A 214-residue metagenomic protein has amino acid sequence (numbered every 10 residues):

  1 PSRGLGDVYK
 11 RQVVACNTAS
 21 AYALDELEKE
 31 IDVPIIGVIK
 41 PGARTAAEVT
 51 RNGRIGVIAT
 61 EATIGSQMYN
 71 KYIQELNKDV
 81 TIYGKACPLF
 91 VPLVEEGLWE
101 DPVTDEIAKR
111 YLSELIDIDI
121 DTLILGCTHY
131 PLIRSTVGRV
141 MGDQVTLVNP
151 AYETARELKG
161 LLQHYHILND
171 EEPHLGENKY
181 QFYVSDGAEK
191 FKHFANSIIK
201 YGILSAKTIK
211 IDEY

Functional and structural regions predicted by a protein language model:
P1-Y9: Single conserved hydrophobic/aromatic residue that forms the stacking wall/gate of nucleotide- or nucleobase-binding
G4, E30-I31, L76-K78, V140-Q144: Short, structured coil segments at secondary-structure junctions
K10-A62: Glycine/small-residue-rich loop that forms an oxyanion/phosphate-binding "nest" at active or ligand-binding sites
D32-K40, D79-G84, Q144-A151, I167-E171 (+1 more regions): Short hydrophobic/aromatic-enriched beta-strand-loop microsegments
A43-A46, C87-L93, T146-H166: Short, flexible loop segments at boundaries between secondary-structure elements
N52-V80, K179-Y180: An alpha-beta-alpha
Y72-M141: Active-site rim beta-loop-alpha module in soluble metabolic enzymes
L168-N169, H174-Y214: ATP/nucleoside-binding phosphotransfer catalytic cores, i.e., glycine-rich phosphate-binding loops
